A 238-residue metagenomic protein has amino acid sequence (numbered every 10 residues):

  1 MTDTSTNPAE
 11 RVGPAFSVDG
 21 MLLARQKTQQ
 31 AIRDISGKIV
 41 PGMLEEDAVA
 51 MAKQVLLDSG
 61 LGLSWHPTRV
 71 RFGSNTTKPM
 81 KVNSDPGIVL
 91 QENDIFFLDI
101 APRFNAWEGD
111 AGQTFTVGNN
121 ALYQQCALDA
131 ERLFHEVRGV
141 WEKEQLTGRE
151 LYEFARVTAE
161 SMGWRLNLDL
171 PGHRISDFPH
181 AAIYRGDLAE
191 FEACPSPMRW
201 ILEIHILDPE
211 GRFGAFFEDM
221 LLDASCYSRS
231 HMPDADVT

Functional and structural regions predicted by a protein language model:
M1-T238: Active-site neighborhoods and metal-handling regions in enzymes and metal-associated proteins
